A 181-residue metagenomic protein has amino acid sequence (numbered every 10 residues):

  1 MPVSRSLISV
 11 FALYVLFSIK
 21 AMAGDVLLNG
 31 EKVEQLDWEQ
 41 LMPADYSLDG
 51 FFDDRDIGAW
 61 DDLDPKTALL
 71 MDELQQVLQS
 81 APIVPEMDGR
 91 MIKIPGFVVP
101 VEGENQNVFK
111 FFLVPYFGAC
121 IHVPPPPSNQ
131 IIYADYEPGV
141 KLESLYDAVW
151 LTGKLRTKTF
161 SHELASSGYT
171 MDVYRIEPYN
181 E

Functional and structural regions predicted by a protein language model:
M1-I8: Bacterial N-terminal signal peptides that target proteins for export
S9-K20: Bacterial N-terminal signal peptides
A23-E181: OB-fold and OB-like single-stranded nucleic-acid-recognition modules and their adjacent interaction interfaces
